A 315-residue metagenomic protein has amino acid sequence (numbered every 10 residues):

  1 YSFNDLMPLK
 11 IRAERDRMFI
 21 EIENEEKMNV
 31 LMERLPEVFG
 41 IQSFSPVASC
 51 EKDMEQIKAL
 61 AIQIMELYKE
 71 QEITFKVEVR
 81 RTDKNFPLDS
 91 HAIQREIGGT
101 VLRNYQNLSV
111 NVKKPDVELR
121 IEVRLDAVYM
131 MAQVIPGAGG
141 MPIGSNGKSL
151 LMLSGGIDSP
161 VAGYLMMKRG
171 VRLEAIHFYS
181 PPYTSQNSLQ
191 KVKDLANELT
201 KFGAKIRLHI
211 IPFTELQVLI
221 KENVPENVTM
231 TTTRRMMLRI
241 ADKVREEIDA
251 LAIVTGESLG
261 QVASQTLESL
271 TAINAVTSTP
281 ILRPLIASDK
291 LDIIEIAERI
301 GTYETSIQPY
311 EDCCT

Functional and structural regions predicted by a protein language model:
Y1-L150, P160-I206: RNA-binding accessory domains that recognize and position tRNA/RNA substrates
E96-V101, N107, G140-P142, N146 (+2 more regions): Active-site adenylate/phosphate-handling loop in enzymes that bind or generate adenylated species
N111, H209-I211, L282: General small-molecule cofactor/ligand-binding pocket signal
Q133, I176-F178, I211-T214, T255-G256 (+2 more regions): Generic beta-strand/beta-sheet core signal
G156: Conserved G/P- and acidic residue-centered "switch" motifs that form tight phosphate/ATP-binding loops in soluble
A196-N223, Q308, D312: A conserved beta-strand->alpha-helix junction
L259-Q261, P309-T315: Small/polar glycine-rich anion-binding or flexible loop at a beta-alpha turn
G301-P309: A short alpha-helix-loop-beta-strand transition element characteristic of N-terminal alpha/beta dinucleotide-binding
